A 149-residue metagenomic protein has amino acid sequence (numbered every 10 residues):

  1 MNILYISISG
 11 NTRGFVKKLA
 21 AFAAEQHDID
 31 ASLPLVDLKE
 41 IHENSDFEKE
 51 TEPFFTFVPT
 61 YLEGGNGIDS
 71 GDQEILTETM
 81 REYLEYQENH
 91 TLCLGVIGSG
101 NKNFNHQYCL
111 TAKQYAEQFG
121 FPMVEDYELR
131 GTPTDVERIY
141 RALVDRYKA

Functional and structural regions predicted by a protein language model:
M1-Q73, T77-E78: N-terminal beta1-alpha1-beta2 submodule of the flavodoxin-like/Rossmannoid cofactor-binding fold
E50-A149: FMN-binding flavodoxin-like domain, especially the glycine-rich phosphate-binding loop
